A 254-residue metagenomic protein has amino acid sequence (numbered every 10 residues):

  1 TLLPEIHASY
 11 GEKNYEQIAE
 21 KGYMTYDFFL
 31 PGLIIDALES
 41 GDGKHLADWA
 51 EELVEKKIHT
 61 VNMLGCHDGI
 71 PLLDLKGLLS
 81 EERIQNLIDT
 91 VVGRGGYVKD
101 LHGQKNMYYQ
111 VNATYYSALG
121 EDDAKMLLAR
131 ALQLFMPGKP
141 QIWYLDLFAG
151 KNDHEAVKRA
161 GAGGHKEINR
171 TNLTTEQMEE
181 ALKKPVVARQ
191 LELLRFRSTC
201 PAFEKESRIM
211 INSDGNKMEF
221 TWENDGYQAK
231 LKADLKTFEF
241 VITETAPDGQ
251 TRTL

Functional and structural regions predicted by a protein language model:
T1-L254: Active-site and adjacent substrate-binding regions of carbohydrate-active enzymes
